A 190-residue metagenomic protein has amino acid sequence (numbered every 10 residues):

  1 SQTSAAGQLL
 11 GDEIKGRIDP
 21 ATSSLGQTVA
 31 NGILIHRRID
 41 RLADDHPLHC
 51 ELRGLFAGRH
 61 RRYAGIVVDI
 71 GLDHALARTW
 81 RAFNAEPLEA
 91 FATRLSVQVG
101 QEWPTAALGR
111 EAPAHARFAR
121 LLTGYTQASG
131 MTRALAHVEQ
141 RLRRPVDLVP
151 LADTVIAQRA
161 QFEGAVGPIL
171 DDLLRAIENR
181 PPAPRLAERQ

Functional and structural regions predicted by a protein language model:
S1, G26, H46, F83 (+3 more regions): Alpha-helix initiation/capping motif
S1-W80, T154-R189: An N-terminal structural lobe/cap that precedes and organizes the functional/catalytic core across diverse proteins
T22, F83-A85, V146-L148: Short, surface-exposed acidic
L52-A116: Active-site-proximal alpha-helical scaffolds that flank and shape metal-associated catalytic sites
A90-R175, N179: An amphipathic alpha-helical core segment
